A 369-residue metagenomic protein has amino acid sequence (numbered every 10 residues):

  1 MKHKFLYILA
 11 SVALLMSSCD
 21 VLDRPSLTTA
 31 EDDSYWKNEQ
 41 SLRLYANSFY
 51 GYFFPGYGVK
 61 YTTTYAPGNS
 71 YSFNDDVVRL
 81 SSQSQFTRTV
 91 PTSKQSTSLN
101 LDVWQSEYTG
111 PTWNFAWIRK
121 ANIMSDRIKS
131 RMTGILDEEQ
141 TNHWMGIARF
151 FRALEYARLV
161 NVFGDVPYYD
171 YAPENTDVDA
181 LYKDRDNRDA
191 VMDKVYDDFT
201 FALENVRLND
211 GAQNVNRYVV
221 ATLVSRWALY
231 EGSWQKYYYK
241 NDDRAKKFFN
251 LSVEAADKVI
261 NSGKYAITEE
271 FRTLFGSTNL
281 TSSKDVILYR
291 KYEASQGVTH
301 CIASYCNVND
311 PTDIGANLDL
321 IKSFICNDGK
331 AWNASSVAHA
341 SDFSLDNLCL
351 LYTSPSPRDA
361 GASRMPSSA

Functional and structural regions predicted by a protein language model:
M1-L27: Bacterial Sec-dependent N-terminal signal peptides
C19-I147, F151, Y156-P173, D177-A190 (+2 more regions): Short acidic-aromatic linear motifs embedded in glycine-rich loops, typified by GG[WY][YF]DAGD(H) and related
V160-N161, P167, D210, Y230-Y239: Short coil/turn linking the two alpha-helices of tandem helical-hairpin repeats
D170-P173, Y182-R185, Q235-V253: Acidic, serine/threonine/proline-rich low-complexity intrinsically disordered regions
S356-D359, S363-A369: Positively charged, low-complexity/disordered segments
